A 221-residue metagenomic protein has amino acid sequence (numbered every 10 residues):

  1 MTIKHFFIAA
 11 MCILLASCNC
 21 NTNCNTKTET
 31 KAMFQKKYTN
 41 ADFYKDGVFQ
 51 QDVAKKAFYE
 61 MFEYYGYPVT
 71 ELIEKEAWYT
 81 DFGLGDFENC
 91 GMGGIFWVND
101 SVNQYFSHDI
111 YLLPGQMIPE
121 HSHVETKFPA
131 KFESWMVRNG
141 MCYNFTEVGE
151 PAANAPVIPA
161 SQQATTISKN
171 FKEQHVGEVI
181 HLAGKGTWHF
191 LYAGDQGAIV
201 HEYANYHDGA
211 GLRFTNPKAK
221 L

Functional and structural regions predicted by a protein language model:
M1-F7: Bacterial N-terminal signal peptides that target proteins for export
A16-S17: C-terminal motif of bacterial Sec signal peptides marking the signal peptidase cleavage site
C24-F106, S161-A164, K220: A short, N-terminal "cap"/entry segment at the start of jelly-roll beta-barrel domains of the cupin/DSBH fold
M33, G149-K169, W188-L221: Double-stranded beta-helix
N89-K131, W135: Short, well-structured hydrophobic secondary-structure segments
F106, K131, S161, I167-F171 (+1 more regions): Short, solvent-exposed loop/turn positions at domain surfaces that link secondary-structure elements or cap domain
D109-P129, V148-P151, E173-G186: Conserved short histidine dyad/triad with adjacent acidic residue
L113, A130-A152, I158: Glycine- and acidic-residue-biased ligand/ion/polar-headgroup-sensing regions
